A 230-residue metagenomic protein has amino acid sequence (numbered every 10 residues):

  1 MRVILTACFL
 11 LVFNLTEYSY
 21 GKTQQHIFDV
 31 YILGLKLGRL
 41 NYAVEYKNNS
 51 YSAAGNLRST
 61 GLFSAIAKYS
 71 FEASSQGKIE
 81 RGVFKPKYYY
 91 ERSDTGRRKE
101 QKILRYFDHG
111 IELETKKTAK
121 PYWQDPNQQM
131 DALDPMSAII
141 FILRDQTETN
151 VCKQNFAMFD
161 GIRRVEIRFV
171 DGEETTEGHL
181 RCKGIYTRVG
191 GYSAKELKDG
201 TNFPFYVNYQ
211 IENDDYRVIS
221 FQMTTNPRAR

Functional and structural regions predicted by a protein language model:
I4-V12: Sec-dependent N-terminal signal peptides
V12-Y18: C-terminal segment of classical bacterial N-terminal signal peptides
Y18, Q129, P135-A138, T149 (+1 more regions): A generic signature of intrinsically disordered, low-complexity regions enriched in glycine/proline and charged/polar
Y20-Y106, R144-R230: Acidic, serine/threonine-rich low-complexity disordered tracts
K85-I139: Surface-exposed, polar helix/loop patches in the mature regions of secreted/periplasmic/lumenal proteins that form
